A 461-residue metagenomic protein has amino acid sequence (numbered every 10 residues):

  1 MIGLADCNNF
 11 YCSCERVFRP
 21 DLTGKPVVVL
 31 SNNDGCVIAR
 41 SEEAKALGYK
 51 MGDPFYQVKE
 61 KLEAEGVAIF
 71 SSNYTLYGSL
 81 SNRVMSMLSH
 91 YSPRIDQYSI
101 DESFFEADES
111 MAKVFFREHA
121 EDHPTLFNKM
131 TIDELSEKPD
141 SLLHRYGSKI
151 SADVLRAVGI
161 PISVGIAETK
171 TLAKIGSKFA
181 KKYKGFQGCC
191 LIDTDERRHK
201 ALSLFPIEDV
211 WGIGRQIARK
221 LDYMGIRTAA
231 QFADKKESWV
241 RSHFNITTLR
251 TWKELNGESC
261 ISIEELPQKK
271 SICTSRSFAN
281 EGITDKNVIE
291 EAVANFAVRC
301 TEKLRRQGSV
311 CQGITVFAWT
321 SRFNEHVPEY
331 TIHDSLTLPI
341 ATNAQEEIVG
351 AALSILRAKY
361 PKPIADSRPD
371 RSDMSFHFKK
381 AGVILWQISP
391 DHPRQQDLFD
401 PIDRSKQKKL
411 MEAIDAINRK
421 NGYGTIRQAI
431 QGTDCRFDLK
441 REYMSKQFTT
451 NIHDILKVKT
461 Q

Functional and structural regions predicted by a protein language model:
M1-N256, I263, R404-Q461: Gly/Gly-Pro- and Ser/Thr-rich, intrinsically disordered tail segments characteristic of DNA damage-repair and tolerance
T23-K25, I160, Q312, Y330-D334 (+1 more regions): A generic structural signal for short beta-strands and their flanking turns/coil linkers
Y98-E102, A167-K170, S309-G313, F376-K380: Short Gly/Ser/Thr- and Asp/Glu-enriched loop/turn motifs at secondary-structure junctions
S103, V310-N324, A381-P393: Core structural elements
M111-F116, E325, S389-Q396: Short, charged/polar, Gly/Pro-enriched secondary-structure boundary elements
A120-T125, T331-D334, D397-D403: Short intrinsically disordered coil segments
D209, I217-S375: DNA-contacting surface of Y-family translesion DNA polymerases
T337-Q461: Acidic, metal-coordinating catalytic segment for phosphate/diphosphate chemistry, firing primarily on the Nudix
